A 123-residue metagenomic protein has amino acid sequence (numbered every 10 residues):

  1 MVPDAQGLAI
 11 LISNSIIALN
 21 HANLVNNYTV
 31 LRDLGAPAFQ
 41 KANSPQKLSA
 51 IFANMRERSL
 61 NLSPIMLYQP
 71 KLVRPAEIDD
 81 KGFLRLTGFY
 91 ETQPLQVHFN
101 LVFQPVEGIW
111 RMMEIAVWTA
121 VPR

Functional and structural regions predicted by a protein language model:
M1-N23, R111, A116: Juxtamembrane and targeting peptides
V2-P3, G7-N14, Y28-F83: Short solvent-exposed beta->alpha transition segments
H21, N27, R32, F99 (+1 more regions): Preference for short coil/turn "hinge" residues that link or interrupt alpha-helices
Q69-R123: Exposed beta-sheet edge and beta->alpha loop/turn motif
